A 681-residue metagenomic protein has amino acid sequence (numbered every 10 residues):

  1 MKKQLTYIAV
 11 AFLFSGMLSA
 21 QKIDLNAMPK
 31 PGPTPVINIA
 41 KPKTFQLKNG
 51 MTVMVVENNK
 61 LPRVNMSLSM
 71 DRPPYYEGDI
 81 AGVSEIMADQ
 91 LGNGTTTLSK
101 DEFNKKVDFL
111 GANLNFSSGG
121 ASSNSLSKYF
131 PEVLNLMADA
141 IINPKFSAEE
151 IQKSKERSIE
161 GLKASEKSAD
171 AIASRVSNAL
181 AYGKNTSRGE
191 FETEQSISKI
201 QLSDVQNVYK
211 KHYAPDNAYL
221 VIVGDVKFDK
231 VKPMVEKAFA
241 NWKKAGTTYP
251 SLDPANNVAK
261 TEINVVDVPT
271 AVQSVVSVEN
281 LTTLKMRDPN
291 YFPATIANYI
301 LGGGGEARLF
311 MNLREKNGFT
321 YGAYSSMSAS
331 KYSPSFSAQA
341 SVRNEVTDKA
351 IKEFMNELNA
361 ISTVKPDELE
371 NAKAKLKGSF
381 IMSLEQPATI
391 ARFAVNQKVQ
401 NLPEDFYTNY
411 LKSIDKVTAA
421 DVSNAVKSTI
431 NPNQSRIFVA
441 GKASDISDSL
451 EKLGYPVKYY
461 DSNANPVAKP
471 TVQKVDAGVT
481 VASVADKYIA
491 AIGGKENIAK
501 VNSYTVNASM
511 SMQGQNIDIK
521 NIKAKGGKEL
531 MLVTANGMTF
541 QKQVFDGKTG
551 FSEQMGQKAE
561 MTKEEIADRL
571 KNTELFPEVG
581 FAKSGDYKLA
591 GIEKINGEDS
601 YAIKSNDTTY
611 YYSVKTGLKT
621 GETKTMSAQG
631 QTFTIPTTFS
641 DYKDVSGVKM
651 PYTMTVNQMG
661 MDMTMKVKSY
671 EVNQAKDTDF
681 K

Functional and structural regions predicted by a protein language model:
Q21-N26, S165-A214, V235, A329 (+2 more regions): Scaffold signal of the M16-like zinc-metallopeptidase fold and its non-catalytic homologs
Q21-P35, Y219-G224, K373, K377-V479: C-terminal regions of mature proteins
K22-K30, Y219-L284, G441, L450-T471: An aromatic/glycine/proline-enriched structural segment found at the starts of mature extracellular/organellar domains
M66-S127, R188-F191, G303-F319: M16/MPP (pitrilysin/insulinase) zinc-metallopeptidase core fold and M16-derived inactive scaffolds
G94-T97, S125-K155, K285, Y324 (+1 more regions): M16/insulysin-pitrilysin zinc metalloprotease superfamily fold
S196, D476-S483, A490, G547-D607 (+4 more regions): Flexible, processing/modification-adjacent segments and terminal tails in exported/periplasmic/extracellular proteins
S277-E279, G302-V342: A structural supersecondary motif
T534-N536, N596-K681: Gly/Pro-enriched, hydrophobic low-complexity segments that function as extracytoplasmic propeptides/linkers
